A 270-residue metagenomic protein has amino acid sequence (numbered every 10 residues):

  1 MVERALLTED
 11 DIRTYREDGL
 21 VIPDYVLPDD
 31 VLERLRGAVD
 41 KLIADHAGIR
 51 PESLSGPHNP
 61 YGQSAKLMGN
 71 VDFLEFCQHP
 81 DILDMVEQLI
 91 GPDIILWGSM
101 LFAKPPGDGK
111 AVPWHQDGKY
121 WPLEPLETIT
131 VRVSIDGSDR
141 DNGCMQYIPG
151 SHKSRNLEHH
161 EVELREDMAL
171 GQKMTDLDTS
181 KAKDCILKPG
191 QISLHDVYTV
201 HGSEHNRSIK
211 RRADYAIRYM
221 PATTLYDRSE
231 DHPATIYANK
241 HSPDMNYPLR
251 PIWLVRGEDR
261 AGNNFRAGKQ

Functional and structural regions predicted by a protein language model:
M1-D18, P23-L123, H160, E230-H232 (+2 more regions): Non-heme Fe(II)-dependent double-stranded beta-helix
D45-P51, I192, Y198-Q270: Non-heme Fe(II)/2-oxoglutarate
M100, Q116, V133-G137, P149: Short, structured patches in soluble enzyme cores that scaffold and shape functional sites
P105, D139, S154, P221-T223: Feature marks short, surface-exposed loop/turn motifs that line or immediately flank catalytic pockets and channel
Q116, R165-T179, I209-R211, S229-I236: Short, surface-exposed loop/helix-turn segments at secondary-structure junctions that function as lids/hinges flanking
Q116-T128, S180-K181, L187, K210-R211: A short beta-loop-beta micro-motif enriched in histidine and acidic residues
P122-R140, I186, L194, R218-P221: Short, conserved beta-strand element in jelly-roll/cupin
S138-E204: Double-stranded beta-helix
